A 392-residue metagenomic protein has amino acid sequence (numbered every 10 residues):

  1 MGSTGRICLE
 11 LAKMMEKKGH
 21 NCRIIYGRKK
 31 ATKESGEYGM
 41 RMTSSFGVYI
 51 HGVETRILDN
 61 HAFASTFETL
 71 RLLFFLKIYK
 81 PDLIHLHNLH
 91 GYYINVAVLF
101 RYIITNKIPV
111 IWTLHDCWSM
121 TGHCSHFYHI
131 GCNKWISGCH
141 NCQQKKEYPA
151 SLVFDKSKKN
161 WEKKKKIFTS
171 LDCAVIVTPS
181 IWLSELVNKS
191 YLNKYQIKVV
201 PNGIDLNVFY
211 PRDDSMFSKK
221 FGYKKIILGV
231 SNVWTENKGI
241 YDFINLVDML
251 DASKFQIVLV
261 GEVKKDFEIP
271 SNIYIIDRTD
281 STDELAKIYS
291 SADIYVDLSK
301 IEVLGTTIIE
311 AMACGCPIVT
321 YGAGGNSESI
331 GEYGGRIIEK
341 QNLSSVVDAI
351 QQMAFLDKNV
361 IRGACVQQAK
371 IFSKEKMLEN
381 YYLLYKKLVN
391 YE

Functional and structural regions predicted by a protein language model:
V177, K220-K238, I244-V247: Conserved donor-binding/catalytic core segment of Leloir-type glycosyltransferases
E185-N188, I204-K219, F267-E268: Acidic anion/phosphate-binding donor-loop and adjacent secondary structure in glycosyltransferase catalytic cores
G261-A286: Nucleotide-activated donor-binding/catalytic signature segment of Leloir-type glycosyltransferases, i.e., the conserved
E268, A323-I337: Short acidic/histidine- and often glycine-rich active-site loop of Leloir-type glycosyltransferases that engages
R278, E332-L343, Q352-D357: Conserved acidic donor-binding segment of nucleotide-sugar-dependent glycosyltransferases
K287-A292, Y381: Short alpha-helical donor nucleotide-sugar binding micro-motif in glycosyltransferases
K300: Aromatic "clamp/platform" in nucleotide-sugar-dependent glycosyltransferases that forms part of the donor/acceptor
P317-T320: Short hydrophobic beta-strand element within catalytic cores of glycosyltransferases and related nucleotide-activated
